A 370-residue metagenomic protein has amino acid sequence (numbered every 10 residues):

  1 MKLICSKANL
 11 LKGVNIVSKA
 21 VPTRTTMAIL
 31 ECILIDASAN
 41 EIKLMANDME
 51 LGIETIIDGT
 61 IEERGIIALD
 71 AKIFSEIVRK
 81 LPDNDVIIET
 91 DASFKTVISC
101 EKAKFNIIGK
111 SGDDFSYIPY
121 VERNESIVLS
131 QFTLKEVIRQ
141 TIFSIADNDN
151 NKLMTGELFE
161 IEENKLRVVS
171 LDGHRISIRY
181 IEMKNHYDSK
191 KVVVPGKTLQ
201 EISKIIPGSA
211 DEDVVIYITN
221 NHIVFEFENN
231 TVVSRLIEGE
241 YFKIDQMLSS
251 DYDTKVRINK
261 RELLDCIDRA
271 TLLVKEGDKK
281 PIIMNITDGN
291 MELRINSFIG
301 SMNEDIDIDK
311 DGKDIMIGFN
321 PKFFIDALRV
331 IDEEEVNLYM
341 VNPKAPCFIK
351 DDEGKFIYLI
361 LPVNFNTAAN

Functional and structural regions predicted by a protein language model:
M1-N370: Structural preference for solvent-exposed beta-strand-turn elements and adjacent flexible terminal/loop segments within
